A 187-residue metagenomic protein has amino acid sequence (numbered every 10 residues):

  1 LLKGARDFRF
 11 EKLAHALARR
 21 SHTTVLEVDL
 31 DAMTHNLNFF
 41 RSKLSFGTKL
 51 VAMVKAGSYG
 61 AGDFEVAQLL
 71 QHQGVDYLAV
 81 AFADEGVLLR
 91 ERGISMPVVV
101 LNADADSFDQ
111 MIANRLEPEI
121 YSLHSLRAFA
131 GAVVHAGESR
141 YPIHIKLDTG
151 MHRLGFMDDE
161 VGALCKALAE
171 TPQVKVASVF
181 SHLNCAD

Functional and structural regions predicted by a protein language model:
L1-H35, S42, A81-A83: ATP-dependent carboxylate-amine ligase
E27, A32-T34, T48-D187: Active-site-proximal beta-alpha core segment in soluble small-molecule metabolic enzymes
F39-S42, E170: A generic structural signal for well-ordered alpha-helical segments enriched in polar/charged residues
